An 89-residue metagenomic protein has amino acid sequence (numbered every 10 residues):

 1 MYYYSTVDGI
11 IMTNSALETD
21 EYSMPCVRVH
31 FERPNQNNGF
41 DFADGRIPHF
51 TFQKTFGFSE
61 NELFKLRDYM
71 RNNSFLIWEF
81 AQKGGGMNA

Functional and structural regions predicted by a protein language model:
M1-E18: Negatively charged, low-complexity tracts enriched in Asp/Glu with abundant Ser/Thr
Y2-Y4, Y22, Y69: Sequence-level detector for tyrosine residue identity
V7-G9, V27, Q36, G57 (+2 more regions): Short linear sequence elements within intrinsically disordered, low-complexity coil regions
I10-I11, I47, I77: Weak global preference for isoleucine
M12, F40-A43, A81, G86: Structured catalytic/translocation cores of nucleotide/phosphate-coupled proteins
N14-F58: A short, structured beta-strand/loop element
F56-A89: Acidic, low-complexity intrinsically disordered segments
